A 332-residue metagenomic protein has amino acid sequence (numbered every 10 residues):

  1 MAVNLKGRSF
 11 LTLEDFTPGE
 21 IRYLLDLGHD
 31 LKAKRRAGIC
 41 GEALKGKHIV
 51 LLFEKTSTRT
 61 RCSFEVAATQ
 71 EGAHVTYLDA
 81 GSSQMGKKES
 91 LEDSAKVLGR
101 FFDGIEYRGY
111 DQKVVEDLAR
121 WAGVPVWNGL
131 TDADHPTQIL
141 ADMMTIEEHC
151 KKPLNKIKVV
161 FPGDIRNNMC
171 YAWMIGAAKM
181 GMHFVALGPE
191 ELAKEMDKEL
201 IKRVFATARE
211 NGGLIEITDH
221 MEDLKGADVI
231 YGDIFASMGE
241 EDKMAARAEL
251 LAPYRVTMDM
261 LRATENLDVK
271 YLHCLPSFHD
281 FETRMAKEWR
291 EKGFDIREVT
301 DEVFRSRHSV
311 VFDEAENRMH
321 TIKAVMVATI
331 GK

Functional and structural regions predicted by a protein language model:
M1-C62, V66: Positively charged, low-complexity intrinsically disordered leader regions
H48-F101: Active-site cofactor/substrate anionic-group-binding motifs, chiefly glycine- and Lys/Arg-rich phosphate-binding loops
F53-V66, E148-D233: Glycine-rich phosphate/diphosphate-binding loop of Rossmann-like nucleotide-binding domains
E71, F101, W121-A122, M180 (+2 more regions): Short, structured coil segments at secondary-structure junctions
K96, D103-G176, H273: Anion-binding alpha/beta catalytic cores of soluble intermediary-metabolism enzymes, centered on
F205-D301: Rossmann-like adenosine-cofactor binding region
R290-K332: C-terminal helix-to-coil terminal segments
